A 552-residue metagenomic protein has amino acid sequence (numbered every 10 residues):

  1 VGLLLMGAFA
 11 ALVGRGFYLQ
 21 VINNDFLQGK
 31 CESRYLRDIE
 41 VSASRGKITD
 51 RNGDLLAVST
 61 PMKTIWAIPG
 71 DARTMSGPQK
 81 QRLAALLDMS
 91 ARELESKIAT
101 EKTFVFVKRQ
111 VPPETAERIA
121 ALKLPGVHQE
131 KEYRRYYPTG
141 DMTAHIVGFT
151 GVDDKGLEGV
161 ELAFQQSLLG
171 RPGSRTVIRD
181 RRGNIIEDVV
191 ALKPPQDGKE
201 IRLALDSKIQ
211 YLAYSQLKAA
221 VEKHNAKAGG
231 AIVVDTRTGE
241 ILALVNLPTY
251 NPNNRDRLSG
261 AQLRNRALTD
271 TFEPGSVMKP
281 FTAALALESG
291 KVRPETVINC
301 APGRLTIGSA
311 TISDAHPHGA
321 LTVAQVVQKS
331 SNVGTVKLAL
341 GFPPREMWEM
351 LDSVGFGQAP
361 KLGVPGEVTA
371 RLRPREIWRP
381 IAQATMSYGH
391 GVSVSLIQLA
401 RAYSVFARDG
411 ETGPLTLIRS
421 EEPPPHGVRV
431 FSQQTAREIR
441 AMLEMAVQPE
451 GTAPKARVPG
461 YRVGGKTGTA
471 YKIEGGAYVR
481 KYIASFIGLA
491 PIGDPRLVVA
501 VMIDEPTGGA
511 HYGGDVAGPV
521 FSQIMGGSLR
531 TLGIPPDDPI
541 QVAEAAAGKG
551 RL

Functional and structural regions predicted by a protein language model:
V1-R255, R345-G357, I473-A477, M502-L552: Periplasmic/cell-envelope proteins involved in peptidoglycan metabolism and beta-lactam response
A57, R179-L192, A231, D235-S276 (+4 more regions): Beta-lactam-recognizing serine transpeptidase/beta-lactamase-like catalytic domain environment
